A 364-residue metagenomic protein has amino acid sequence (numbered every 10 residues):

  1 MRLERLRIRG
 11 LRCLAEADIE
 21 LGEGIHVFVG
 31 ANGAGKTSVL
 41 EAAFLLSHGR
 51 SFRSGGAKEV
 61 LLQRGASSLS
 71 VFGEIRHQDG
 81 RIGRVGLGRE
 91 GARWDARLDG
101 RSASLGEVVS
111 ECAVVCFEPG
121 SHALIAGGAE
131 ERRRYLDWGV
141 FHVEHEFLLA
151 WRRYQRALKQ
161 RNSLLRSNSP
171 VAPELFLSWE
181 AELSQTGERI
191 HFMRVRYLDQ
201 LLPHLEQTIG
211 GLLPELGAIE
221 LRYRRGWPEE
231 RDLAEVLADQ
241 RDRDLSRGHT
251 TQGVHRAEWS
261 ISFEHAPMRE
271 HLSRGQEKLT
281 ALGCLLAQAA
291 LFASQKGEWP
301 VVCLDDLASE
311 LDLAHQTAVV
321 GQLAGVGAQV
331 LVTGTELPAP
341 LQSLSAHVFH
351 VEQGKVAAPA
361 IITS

Functional and structural regions predicted by a protein language model:
M1-A31, V171-Q185, R189-V301, E310-Q329 (+2 more regions): Conserved NTPase motor "head" modules and their coupling/switch loops across ABC/AAA+ ATPases, GTPases, and GHKL ATPases
K36: Conserved lysine of the Walker
L45-A57, A287-Q295: Post-Walker A helix-loop "phosphate-sensing" segment adjacent to the P-loop in P-loop NTPases
H48-E131, Y135-F147, D199-Q207, A238-D242: Nucleotide-state sensing region of NTPase/ATPase domains
G73, Q329-T335: Structural recognition of the conserved hydrophobic beta-strand(s) that form the central parallel beta-sheet of P-loop
A123-L124, E130-L177, A181: Long, charged N-terminal accessory/stalk domains
D305-L307: Walker B catalytic acidic pair
